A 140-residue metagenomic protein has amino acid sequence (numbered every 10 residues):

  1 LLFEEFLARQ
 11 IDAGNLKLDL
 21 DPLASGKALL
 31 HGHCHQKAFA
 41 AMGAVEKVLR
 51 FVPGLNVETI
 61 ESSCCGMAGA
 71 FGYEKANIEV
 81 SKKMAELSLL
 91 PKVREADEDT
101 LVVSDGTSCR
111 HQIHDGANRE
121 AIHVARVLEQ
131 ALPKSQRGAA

Functional and structural regions predicted by a protein language model:
L1-A140: Iron-sulfur cluster-binding electron-transfer modules in prokaryotic oxidoreductases
